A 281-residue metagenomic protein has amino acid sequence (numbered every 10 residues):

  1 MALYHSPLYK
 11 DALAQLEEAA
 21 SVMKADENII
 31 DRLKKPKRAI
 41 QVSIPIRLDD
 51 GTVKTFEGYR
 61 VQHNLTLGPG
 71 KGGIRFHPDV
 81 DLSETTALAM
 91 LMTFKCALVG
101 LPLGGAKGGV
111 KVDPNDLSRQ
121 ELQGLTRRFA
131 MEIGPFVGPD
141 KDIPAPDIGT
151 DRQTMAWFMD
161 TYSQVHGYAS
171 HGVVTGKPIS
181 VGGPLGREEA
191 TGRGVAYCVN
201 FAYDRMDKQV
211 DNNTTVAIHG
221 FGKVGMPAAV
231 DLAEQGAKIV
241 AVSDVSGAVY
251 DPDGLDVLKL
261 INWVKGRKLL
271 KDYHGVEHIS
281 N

Functional and structural regions predicted by a protein language model:
A2-S43: Short, Gly/Pro- and small/polar-rich lid/capping loops
L8-Q15, A25, I29, D81 (+10 more regions): General structural feature for long, well-ordered alpha-helical segments within catalytic domains of soluble enzymes
A12-M23, R47, L88-K95, R128-F136 (+6 more regions): Change "in soluble alpha/beta enzymes" to "in soluble alpha/beta proteins
P36-K37, I46-L48, Q62-L65, K107-V110 (+3 more regions): Glycine-rich beta-alpha junction loops
Q41-P114: Glycine-rich, N-terminal phosphate-binding loop and its surrounding beta-alpha-beta segment
K54-E57, Q120, P227, Y250-P252: Short helix/loop capping segments that flank catalytic or ligand/cofactor-binding pockets
H77, A97-N212, E234: Glycine/serine-rich phosphate-binding loop and adjoining beta1-alpha1 elements at the start of nucleotide-handling
T175, G183-N281: Glycine-rich phosphate/diphosphate-binding loop of Rossmann-like nucleotide-binding domains
